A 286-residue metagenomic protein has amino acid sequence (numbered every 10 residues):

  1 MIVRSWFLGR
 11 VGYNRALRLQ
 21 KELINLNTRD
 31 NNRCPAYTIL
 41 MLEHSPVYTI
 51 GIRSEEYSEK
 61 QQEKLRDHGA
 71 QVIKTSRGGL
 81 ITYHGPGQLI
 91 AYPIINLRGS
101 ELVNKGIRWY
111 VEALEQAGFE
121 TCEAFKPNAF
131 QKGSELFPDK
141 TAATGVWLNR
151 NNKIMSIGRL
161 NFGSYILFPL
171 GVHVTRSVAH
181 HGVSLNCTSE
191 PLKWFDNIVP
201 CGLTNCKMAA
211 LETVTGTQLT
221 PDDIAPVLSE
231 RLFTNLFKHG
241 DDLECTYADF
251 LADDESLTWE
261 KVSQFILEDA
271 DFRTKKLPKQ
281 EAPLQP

Functional and structural regions predicted by a protein language model:
M1-M155, R159-N161, L219, L257-P286: N-terminal lobe of the biotin/lipoate ligase/transferase fold
T82, T175-L192: Conserved phosphate/anionic-ligand binding catalytic regions in large, soluble enzymes, centered on
N151-K153, Y165, V183: Well-ordered beta-strand scaffold positions
F162-G163, R176: Secondary-structure capping and boundary motifs in well-ordered enzyme cores
L167-L170: Histidine/acidic-rich helix-loop-helix segments that form or flank divalent-metal centers in metalloenzyme catalytic
H173, N186, L192-P286: C-terminal accessory segment of soluble enzyme catalytic cores
